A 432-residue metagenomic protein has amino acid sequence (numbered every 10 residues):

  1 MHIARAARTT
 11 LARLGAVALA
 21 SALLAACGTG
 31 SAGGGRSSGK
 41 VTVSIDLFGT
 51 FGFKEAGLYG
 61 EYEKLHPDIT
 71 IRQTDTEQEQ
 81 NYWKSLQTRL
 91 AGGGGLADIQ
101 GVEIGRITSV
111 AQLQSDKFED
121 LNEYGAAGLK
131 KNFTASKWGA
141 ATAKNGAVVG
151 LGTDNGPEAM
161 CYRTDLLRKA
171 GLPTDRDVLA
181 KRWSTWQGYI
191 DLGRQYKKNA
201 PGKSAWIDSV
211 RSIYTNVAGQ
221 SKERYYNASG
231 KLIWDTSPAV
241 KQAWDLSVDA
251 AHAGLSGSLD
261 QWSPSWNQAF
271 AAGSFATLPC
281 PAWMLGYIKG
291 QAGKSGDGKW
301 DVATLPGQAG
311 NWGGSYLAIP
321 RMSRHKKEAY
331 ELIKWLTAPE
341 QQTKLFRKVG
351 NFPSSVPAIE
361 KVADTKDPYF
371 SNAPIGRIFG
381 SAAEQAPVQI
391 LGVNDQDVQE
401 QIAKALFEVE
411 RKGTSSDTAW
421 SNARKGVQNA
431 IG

Functional and structural regions predicted by a protein language model:
H2-S109, K130, R324-E328, E340-K344 (+4 more regions): Conserved N-terminal structural module of periplasmic/extracytoplasmic solute-binding proteins
K64, H252-A253, Q291-F352: Extracytoplasmic/periplasmic substrate-recognition and gating elements
D75-T88, I104, R182-G188, S258-A272: Short helix-initiation/N-cap motifs at beta->coil->alpha
E103-A159, Q187, D297-D301, K366: Hinge/lid segment of periplasmic solute-binding proteins
S109-Q114, W138-D177, S209-S229, N311-I319 (+1 more regions): Periplasmic solute-binding protein
N122-F133, D177-R182, E223-Q242, G290-S295 (+4 more regions): Short, solvent-exposed loop/beta-turn-alpha elements that line the ligand-binding surface or hinge of extracytoplasmic
I190-R194, S229-D260: Glycine-centered hinge/linker elements that transmit conformational signals in sensory and ligand-binding systems
S371-G426: C-terminal capping/gating helix-and-loop segments adjacent to ligand/active sites or protein-protein/ligand interfaces
